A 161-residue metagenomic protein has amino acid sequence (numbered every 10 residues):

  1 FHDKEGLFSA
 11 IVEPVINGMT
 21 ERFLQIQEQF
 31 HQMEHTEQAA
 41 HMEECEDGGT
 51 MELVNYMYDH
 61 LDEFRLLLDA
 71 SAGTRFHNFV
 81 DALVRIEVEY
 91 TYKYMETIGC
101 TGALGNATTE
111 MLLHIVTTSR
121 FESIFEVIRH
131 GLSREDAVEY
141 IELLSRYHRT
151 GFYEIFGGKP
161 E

Functional and structural regions predicted by a protein language model:
G6-Q32, E44, G48-E52, A82-R85: Alpha-helical structural segments
I16, T36, A40-D62, H114 (+4 more regions): Amphipathic alpha-helical segments that line or abut small-molecule/effector binding pockets and mediate allosteric
G18-M33, E63, S119-H130: Solvent-exposed, amphipathic alpha-helical segments
H31-H41, C100-L104: Short helix-coil transition/hinge motifs at the ends and kinks of transmembrane helices, capturing the brief
G49-D59, A72-C100, E110-E122: Amphipathic alpha-helical packing segments from all-alpha helical-bundle domains
R65-L67: Short, hydrophobic secondary-structure boundary micro-motifs
Y94-Y147, I155-E161: Hydrophobic/aromatic-rich alpha-helical bundle segments in the mid-to-C-terminal region
